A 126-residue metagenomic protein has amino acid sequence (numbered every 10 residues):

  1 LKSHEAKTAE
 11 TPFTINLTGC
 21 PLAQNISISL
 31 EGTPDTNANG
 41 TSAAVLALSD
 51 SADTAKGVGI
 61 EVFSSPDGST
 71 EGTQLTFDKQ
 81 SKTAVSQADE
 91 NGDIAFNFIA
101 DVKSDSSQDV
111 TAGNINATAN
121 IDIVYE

Functional and structural regions predicted by a protein language model:
L1-E126: Mature extracellular/passenger domains of Gram-negative fimbrial/pilin and adhesin proteins
